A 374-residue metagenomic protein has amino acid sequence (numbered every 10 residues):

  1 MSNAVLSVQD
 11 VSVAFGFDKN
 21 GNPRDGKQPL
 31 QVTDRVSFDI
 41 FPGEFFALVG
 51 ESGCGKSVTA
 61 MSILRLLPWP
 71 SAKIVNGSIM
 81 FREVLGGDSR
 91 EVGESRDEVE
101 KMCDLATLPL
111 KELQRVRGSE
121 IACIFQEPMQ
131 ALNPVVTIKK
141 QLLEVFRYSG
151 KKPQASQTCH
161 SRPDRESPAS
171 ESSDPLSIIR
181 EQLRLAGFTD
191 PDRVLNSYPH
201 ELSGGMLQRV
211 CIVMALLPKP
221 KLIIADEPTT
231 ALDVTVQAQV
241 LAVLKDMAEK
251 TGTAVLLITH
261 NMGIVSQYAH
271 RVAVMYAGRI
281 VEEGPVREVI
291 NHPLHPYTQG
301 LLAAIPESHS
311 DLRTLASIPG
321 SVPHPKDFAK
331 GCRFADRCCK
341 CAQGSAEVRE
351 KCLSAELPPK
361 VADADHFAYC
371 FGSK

Functional and structural regions predicted by a protein language model:
A4, D18, M102, D192 (+1 more regions): Short catalytic/signature loops enriched in Gly
E51, I224, P228, L232 (+1 more regions): P-loop NTP-binding/switch modules centered on Walker-like glycine-rich loops
G86-D88, D97-A122, Y148, E288-P293 (+1 more regions): ABC ATPase NBD coupling module
L142, I212, V236, V240: Hydrophobic anchor residue at the start of the ABC signature
Y198-L202, M206: Conserved ABC ATPase signature
L217-K221: A short, proline-enriched helix->beta-strand linker immediately N-terminal to the Walker B motif in ABC-type P-loop
